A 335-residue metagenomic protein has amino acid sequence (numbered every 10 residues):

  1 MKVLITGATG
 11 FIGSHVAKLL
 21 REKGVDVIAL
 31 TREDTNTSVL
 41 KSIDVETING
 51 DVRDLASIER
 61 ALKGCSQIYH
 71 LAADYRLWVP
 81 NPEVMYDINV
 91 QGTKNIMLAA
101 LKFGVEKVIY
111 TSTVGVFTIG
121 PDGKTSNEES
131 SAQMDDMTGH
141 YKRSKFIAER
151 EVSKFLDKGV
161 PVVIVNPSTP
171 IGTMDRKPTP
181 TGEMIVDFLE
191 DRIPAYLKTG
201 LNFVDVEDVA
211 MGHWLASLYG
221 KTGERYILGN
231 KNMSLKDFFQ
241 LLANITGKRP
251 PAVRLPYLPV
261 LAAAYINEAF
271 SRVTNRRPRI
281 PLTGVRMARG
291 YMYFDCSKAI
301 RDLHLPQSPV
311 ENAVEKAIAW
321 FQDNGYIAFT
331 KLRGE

Functional and structural regions predicted by a protein language model:
V3-K23: N-terminal Rossmann NAD(P)H-binding glycine-rich loop of SDR-like oxidoreductase domains
D34-K41, V45-Q91, A99: NAD(P)H-binding glycine-rich loop region in Rossmannoid oxidoreductase-like domains and their noncatalytic homologs
L77, V114-K124, P170-M174, T179: Conserved catalytic-site region of short-chain dehydrogenase/reductase
I88-H140: Conserved Rossmann-fold NAD(P)-dependent oxidoreductase catalytic core, especially the SDR/UDP-sugar
N95, I147, P180, L197-S217 (+1 more regions): Substrate-positioning beta->alpha
S112, E149-T173: Conserved beta-loop-beta element that borders a ligand/cofactor-binding pocket
A132-D135, E183-V204, D208, G220: A conserved pocket-lining segment of Rossmann-fold NAD(P)-dependent short-chain dehydrogenase/reductase
G212-R279, C296, R301, E311-E335: Mid/C-terminal beta-alpha module of Rossmann-like enzyme folds, strongest in SDR-family dehydrogenases/epimerases
